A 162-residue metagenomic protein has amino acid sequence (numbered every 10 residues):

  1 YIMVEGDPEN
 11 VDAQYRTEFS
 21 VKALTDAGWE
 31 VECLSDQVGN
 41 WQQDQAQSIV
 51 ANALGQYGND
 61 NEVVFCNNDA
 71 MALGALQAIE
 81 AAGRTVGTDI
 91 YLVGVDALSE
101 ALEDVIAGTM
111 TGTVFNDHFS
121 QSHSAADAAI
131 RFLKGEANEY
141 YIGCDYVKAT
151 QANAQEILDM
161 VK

Functional and structural regions predicted by a protein language model:
Y1-M3, L24-Q43: Short beta-strand elements in bilobed, periplasmic/extracellular small-molecule ligand-binding domains
I2, L98-I106, M110-T111, A152 (+1 more regions): Flexible loop/hinge segments that line or gate small-molecule binding clefts
M3, C33-D36, L92, T113 (+2 more regions): Conserved beta-strand scaffold positions in the cores of enzyme catalytic domains, especially in NTP/NDP-utilizing
M3-D12, K22-A27, D117-K162: Hinge/cleft segment of the Venus flytrap/periplasmic-binding protein
V4-Y15, D36, F65-A70: Extracytoplasmic "Venus flytrap"
V11-E30, Q45-I49, G74-A78, Q121: Short, solvent-exposed amphipathic alpha-helices that sit in or adjacent to ligand/effector-binding or catalytic
S20, S35, G39-E103: Hydrophobic alpha-helical
A23-E30, N52-Y57, A78-T85, D104 (+3 more regions): Structured segments of extracytoplasmic/periplasmic soluble domains in secreted or envelope-associated proteins
